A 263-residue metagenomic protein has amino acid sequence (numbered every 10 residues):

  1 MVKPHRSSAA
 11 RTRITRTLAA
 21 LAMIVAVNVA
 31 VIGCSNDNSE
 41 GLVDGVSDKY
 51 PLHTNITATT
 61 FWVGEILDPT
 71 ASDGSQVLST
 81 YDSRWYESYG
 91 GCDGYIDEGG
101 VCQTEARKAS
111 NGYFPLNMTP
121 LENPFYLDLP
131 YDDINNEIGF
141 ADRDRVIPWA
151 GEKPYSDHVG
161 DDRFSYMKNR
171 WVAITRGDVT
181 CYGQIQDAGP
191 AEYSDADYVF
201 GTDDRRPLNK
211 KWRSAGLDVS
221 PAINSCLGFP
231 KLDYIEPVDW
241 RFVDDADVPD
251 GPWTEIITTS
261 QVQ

Functional and structural regions predicted by a protein language model:
M1-R13: N-terminal secretory signal peptides that target proteins for export/translocation
P4-R6, V29, D37-S39: N-terminal cationic leader/targeting segments used for protein routing and processing
A19-A30: Bacterial N-terminal signal peptides
S39-Q263: Secreted/periplasmic proteins
